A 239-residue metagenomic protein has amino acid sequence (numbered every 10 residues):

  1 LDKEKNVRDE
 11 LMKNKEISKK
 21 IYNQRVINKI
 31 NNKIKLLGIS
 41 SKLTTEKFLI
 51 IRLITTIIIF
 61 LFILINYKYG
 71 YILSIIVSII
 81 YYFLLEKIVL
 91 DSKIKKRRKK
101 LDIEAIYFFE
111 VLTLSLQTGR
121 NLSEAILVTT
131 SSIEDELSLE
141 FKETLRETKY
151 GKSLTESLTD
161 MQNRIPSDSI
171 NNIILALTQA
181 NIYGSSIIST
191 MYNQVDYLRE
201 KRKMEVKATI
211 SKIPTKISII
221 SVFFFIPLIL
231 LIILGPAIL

Functional and structural regions predicted by a protein language model:
L1-I106, P166-D168, D196-Y197, K201-L239: Hydrophobic alpha-helical signal-anchor/transmembrane segments
K15-S18, L116, R120, T148 (+2 more regions): Transmembrane helical bundles of ABC transporter permease domains
Y22, V26, K42-E46, T118 (+5 more regions): Residue-level signature of the cytosolic catalytic core of signaling kinases
I34, G119, S157, G184 (+2 more regions): Residue-level signature of catalytic and energy-coupling elements of molecular machines, predominantly ATP/GTP-dependent
I39, S131-D135, R146, Y150 (+4 more regions): Residue-level marker of structural boundaries
L61, R146-T148, K152-S153, T178 (+1 more regions): Short amphipathic alpha-helical segments at helix boundaries and their inter-helical linkers
S74-Y150, T155-E156, M161, N172 (+2 more regions): Juxtamembrane/interface alpha-helical elements of multi-pass membrane proteins
L158-V195: A membrane-cytosol interface segment of integral membrane proteins
